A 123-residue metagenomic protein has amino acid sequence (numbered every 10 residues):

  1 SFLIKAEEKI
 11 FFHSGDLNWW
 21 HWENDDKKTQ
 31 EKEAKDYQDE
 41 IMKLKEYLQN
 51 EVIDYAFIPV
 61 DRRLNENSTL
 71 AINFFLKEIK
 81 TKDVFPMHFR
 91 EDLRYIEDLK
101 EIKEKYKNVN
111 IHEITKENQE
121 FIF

Functional and structural regions predicted by a protein language model:
S1-V52, N118-F123: Core dinuclear metal-dependent hydrolase active-site scaffold
F12-D16, E31-D36, Y55-R63, D83-R90 (+2 more regions): Active-site neighborhood of phospho(di)ester-bond hydrolases with catalytic His/Asp-centered motifs
E33-E78: Ampipathic, surface-exposed secondary-structure segments
M42, L64, S68-F123: Binuclear metal-ion centers of metallo-dependent hydrolases, dominated by the metallo-beta-lactamase
